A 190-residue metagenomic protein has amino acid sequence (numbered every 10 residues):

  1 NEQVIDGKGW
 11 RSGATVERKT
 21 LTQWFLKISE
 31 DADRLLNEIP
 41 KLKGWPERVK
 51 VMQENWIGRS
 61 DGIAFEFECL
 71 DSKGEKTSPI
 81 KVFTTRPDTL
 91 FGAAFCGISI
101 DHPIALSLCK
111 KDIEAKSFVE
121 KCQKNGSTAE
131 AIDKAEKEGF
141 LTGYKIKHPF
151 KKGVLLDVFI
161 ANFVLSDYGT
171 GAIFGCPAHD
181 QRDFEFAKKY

Functional and structural regions predicted by a protein language model:
N1-I132: Conserved, charged catalytic cores of large soluble enzymes
H102-Y190: Catalytic alpha/beta core of large soluble enzyme barrels
